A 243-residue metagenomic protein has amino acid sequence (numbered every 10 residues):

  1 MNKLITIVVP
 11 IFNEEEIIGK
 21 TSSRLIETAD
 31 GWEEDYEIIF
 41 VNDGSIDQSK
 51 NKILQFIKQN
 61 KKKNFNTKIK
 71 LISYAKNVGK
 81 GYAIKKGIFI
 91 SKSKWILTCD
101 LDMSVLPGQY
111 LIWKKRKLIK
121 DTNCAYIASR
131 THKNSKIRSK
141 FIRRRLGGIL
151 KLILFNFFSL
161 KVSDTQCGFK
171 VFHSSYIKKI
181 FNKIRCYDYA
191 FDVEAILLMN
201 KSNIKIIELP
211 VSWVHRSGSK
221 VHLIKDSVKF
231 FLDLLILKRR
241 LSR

Functional and structural regions predicted by a protein language model:
M1-I5, E16, K20, L152 (+1 more regions): Hydrophobic helical membrane-anchoring modules
E14-A29: Short, well-formed alpha-helical segments that are part of the catalytic scaffolds of diverse glycosyltransferases
E14-I17, S45, K80: Donor nucleotide-sugar binding loop of glycosyltransferases
T21, S49, I84, G108-L111 (+1 more regions): Acidic donor-diphosphate engagement hotspot in glycosyltransferases and nucleotidyltransferases that stabilizes
E34-S45, I72-S73: Short beta-strand/loop segment that forms part of the nucleotide-sugar
I38, L71, A125-Y126, I206: Hydrophobic/aromatic residues located in beta-strands of well-ordered beta-sheets within soluble catalytic
N42-I53, M103: A conserved acidic beta->alpha catalytic loop
Y74-I90, W95-T98, P107-Y189, H215-L232 (+1 more regions): Acceptor/aglycone-binding surface of glycosyltransferases and processive sugar-polymer synthases
